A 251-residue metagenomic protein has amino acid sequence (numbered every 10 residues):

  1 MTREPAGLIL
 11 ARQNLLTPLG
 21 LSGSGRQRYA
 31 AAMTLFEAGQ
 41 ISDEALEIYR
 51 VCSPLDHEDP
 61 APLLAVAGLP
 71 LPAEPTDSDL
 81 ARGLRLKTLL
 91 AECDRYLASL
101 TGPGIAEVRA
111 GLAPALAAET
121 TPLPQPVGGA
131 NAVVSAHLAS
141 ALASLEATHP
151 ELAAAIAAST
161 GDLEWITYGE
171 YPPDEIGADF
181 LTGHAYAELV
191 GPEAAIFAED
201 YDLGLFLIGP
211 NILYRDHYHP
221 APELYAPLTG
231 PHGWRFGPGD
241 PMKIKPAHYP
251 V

Functional and structural regions predicted by a protein language model:
M1-L100: Intrinsically disordered, low-complexity, charge-biased terminal/linker regions in eukaryotic proteins
I48, C52, L71, L86 (+1 more regions): A short, N-terminal "cap"/entry segment at the start of jelly-roll beta-barrel domains of the cupin/DSBH fold
T182, Y201, Y225: Residues that recognize and position ribonucleotide moieties
A185-P192, Y201-H219, D240-P241: Conserved short histidine dyad/triad with adjacent acidic residue
I208, R215-P246: A short beta-strand-loop-beta hairpin characteristic of the jelly-roll/cupin
P250-V251: Generic structural signal for buried aliphatic residues
